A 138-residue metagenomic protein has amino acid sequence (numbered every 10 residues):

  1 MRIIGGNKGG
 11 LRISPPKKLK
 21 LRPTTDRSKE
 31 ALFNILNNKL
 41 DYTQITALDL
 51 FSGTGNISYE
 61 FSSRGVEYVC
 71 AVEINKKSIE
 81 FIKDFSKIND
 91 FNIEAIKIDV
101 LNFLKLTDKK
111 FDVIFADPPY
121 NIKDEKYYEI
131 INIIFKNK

Functional and structural regions predicted by a protein language model:
M1-K138: Class I S-adenosyl-L-methionine-dependent methyltransferase catalytic core
